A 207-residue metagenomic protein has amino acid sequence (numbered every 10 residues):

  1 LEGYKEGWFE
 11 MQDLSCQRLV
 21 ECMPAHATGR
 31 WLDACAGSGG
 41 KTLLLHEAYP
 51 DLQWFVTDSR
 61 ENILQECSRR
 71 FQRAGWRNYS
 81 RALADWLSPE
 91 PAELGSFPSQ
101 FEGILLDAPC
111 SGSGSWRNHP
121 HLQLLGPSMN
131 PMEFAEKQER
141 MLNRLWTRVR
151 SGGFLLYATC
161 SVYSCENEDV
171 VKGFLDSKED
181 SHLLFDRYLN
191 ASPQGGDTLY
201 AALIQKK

Functional and structural regions predicted by a protein language model:
L1-K207: S-adenosylmethionine
